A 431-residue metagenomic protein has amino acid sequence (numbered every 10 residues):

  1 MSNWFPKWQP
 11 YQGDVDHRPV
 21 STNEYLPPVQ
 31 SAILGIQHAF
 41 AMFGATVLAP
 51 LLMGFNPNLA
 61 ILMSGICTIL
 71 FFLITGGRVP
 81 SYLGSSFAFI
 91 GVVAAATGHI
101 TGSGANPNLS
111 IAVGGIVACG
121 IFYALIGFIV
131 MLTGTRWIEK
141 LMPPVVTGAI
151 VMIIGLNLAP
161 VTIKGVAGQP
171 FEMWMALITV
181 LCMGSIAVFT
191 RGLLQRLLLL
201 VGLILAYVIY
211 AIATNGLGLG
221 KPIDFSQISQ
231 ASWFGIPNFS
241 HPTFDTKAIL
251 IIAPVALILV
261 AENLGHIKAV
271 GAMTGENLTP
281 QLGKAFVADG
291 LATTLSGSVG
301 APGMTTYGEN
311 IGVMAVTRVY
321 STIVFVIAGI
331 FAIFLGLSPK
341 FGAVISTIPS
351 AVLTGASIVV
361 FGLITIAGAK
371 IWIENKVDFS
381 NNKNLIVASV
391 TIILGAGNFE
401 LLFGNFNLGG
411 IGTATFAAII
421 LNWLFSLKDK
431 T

Functional and structural regions predicted by a protein language model:
M1-I33, G218-N238, A269-G275, A285 (+1 more regions): Intrinsically disordered, low-complexity non-transmembrane regions of multi-pass membrane transporters
M1-S81, A88-N106: N-terminal signal-anchor module of multipass membrane proteins
P10-V15, F43-G44, L181-I186, L197 (+2 more regions): Juxtamembrane interface elements at the cytosolic ends of transmembrane helices in multi-pass membrane proteins
R18-V29, A49, G54-F72, I251-T322: Membrane-embedded helical hairpins/re-entrant loop segments and their flanking transmembrane helices within multi-pass
V29-A45, E172-T179, L197-L198, I236-H266 (+1 more regions): Hydrophobic, membrane-embedded alpha-helices of multi-pass small-molecule transporters
F55-A60, G77-I90, I138-T147, Q195-L200 (+6 more regions): Short, non-helical or kinked segments that cap or interrupt transmembrane helices
V93-I100, A187, N310-F325, F331-G336: Interfacial segments of multi-pass membrane proteins
L109-G216, G329-T431: Membrane-embedded alpha-helical modules
